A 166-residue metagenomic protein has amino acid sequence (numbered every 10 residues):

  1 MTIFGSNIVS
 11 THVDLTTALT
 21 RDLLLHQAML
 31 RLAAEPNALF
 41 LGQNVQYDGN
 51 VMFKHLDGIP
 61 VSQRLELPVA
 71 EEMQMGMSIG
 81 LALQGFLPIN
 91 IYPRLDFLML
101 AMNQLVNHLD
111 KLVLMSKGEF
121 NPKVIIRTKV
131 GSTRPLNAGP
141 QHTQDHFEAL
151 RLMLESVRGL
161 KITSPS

Functional and structural regions predicted by a protein language model:
M1-S166: Thiamine diphosphate
